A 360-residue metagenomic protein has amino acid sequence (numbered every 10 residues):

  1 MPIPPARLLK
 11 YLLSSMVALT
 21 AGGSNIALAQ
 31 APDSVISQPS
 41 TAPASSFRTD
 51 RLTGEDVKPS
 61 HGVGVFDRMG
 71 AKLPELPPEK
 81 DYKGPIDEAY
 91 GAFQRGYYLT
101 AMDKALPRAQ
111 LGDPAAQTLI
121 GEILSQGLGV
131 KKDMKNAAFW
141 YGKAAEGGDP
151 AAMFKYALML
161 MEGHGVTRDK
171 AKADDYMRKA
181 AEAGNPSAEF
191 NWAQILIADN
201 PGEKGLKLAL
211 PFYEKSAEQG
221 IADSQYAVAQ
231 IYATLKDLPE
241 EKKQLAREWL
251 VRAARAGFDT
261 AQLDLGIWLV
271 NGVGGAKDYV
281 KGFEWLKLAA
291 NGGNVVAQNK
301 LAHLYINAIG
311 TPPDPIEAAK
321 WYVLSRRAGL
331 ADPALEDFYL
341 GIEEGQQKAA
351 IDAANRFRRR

Functional and structural regions predicted by a protein language model:
L19-L28: C-terminal segment of classical bacterial N-terminal signal peptides
A27-K104, Q110-L111, A115-T118: N-terminal leader/linker segments that initiate helical-solenoid repeat arrays
S60-P74, L324-R360: Terminal, low-structured helical/coil segments at or just beyond the last alpha-helical repeat
P78-D81, G96-Y97, Q110-P114, Q126-L128 (+15 more regions): Short helix-capping/linker turns of helical repeat alpha-solenoids
P85-A92, L119-Q126, A157-E162, N191-A198 (+4 more regions): Hydrophobic face of amphipathic alpha-helices that form TPR/SEL1-like repeat modules and related alpha-solenoid
R95-T100, K131-W140, T167-Y176, P201-F212 (+3 more regions): Structural signature of tandem alpha-helical TPR/SEL1-like repeats, specifically the intra-repeat loop/turn
D103-L106, G142, R178, E214 (+4 more regions): Alpha-solenoid helical repeat scaffolds
K172, K179-P239, Q244-D259: Solenoidal tandem-repeat scaffolds enriched in leucines and small polar residues
